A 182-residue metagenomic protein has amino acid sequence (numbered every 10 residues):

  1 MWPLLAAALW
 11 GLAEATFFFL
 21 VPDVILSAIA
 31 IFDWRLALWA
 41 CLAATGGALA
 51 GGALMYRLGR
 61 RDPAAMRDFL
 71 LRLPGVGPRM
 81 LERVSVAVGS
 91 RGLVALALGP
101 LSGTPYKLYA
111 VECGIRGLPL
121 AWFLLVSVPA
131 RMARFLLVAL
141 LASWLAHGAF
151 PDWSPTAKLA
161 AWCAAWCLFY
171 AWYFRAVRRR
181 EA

Functional and structural regions predicted by a protein language model:
M1-L9, F32-L108, I115-W122, A133-L136 (+1 more regions): Membrane-interfacial helix-loop-helix
A13-I29, L101-A110: Transmembrane helix boundary and interhelical junction motifs in multipass membrane proteins
V21, A30, V126, L141: Active-site-proximal flexible loops/turns
F123-P129: Central hydrophobic cores of alpha-helical transmembrane segments in multi-pass integral membrane proteins
